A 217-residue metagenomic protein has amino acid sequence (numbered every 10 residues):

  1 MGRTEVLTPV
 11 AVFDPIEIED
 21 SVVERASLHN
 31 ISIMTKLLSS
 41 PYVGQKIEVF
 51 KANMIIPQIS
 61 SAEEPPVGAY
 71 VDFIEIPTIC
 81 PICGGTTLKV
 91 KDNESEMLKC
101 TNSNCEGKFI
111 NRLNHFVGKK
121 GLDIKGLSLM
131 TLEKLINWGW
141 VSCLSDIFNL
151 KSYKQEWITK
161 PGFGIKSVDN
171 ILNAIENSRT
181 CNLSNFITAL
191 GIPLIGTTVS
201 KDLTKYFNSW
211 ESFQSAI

Functional and structural regions predicted by a protein language model:
M1-L194, V199-A216: RNA/tRNA-interacting regions in translation and RNA-turnover enzymes
